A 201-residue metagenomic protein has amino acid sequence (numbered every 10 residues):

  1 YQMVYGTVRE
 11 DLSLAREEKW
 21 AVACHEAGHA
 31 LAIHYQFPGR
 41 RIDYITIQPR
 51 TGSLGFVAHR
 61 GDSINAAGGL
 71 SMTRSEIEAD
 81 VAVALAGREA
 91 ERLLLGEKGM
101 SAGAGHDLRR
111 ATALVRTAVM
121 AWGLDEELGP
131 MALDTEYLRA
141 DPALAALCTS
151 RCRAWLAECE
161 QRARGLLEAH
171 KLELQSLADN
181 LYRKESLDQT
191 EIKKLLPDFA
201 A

Functional and structural regions predicted by a protein language model:
Y1-L14: Interdomain coupling/hinge region of P-loop NTPase helicase/AAA+ cores
K19-C24, A30-A201: Soluble catalytic regions of large protease machineries
